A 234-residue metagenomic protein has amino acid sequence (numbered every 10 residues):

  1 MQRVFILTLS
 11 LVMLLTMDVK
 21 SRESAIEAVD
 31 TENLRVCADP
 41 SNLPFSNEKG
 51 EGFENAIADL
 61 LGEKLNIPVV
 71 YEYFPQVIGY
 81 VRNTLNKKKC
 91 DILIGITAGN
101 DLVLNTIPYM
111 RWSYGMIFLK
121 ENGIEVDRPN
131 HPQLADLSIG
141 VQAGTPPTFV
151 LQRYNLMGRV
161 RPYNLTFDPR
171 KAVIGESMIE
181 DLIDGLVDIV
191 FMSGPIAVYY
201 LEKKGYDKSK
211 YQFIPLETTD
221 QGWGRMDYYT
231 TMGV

Functional and structural regions predicted by a protein language model:
M1-Y80, N86, A98, G123-D127 (+1 more regions): N-terminal hydrophobic or amphipathic helices and topogenic motifs
E27, N83-T84, Q133, V150 (+1 more regions): Well-formed, non-transmembrane alpha-helical positions, independent of function
E32, K88, N155-G158, G185: Short glycine-centered helix-capping/turn motifs at secondary-structure transition points
R35, P40-E63, G115-I174, P195-I196: Bilobed "Venus flytrap"/periplasmic-binding protein-like clamshell domains and structurally analogous long
D59, E63-K64, P68-Q133, S209-M226: Acidic, polar ligand-binding/catalytic clefts
Y71-D91, R170-Y199, K203-K204: Short helices/loops that flank or line small-molecule/ion binding pockets
N155-P162, L182, K204-K208: Alpha-helix termini
Y229-V234: A short beta-strand structural signal in non-transmembrane regions
